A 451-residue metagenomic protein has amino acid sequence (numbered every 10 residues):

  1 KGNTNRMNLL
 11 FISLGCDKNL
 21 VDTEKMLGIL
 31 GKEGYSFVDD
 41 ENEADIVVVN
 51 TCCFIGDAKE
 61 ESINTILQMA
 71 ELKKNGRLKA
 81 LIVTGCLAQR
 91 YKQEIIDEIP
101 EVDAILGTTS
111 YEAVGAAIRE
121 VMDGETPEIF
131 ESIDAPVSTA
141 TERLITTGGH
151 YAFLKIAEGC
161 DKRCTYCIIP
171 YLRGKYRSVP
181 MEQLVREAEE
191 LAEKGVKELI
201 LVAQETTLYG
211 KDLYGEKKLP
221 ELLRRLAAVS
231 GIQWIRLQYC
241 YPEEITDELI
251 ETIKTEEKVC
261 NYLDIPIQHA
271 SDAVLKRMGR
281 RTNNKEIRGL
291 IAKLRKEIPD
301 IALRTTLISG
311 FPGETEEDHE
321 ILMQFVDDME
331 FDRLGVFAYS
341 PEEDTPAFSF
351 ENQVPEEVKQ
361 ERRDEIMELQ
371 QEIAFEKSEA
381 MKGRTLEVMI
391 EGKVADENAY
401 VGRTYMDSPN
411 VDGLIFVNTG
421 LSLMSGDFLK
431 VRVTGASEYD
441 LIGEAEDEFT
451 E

Functional and structural regions predicted by a protein language model:
K1-Y209, E248, L263, K285-K296 (+5 more regions): Proteins enriched for Cys/Gly/acidic motifs involved in redox and nucleic-acid/cofactor modification
L9, I46-V47, A152, L199 (+7 more regions): Conserved beta-strand core positions
L81-V83, R90, I95, E193-E317 (+1 more regions): Conserved SAM/AdoMet-binding glycine-rich loop
C164, L184, L201, L237 (+7 more regions): Conserved, mostly hydrophobic/aromatic
A203, Y239, I267-H269, T305-S309 (+6 more regions): Active-site proximal loops enriched in glycine and acidic residues that flank catalytic Cys/His/Asp and coordinate
L275-M278, P346-F350: Short acidic, glycine/proline-rich loop/turn micro-motifs
S349-E451: Terminal RNA-binding accessory module
